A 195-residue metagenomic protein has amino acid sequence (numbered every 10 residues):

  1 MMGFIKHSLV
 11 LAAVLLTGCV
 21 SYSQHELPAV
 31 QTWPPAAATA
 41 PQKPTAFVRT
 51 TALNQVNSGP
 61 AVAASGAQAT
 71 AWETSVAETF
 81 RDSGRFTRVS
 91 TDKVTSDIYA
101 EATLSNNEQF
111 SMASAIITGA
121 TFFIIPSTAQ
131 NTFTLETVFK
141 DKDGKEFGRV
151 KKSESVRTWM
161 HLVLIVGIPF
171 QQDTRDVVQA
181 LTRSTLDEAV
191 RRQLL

Functional and structural regions predicted by a protein language model:
M1-C19: Sec-dependent bacterial lipoprotein signal peptides
S8, V89-T91, I124-P126: Residues embedded in well-ordered secondary-structure elements
C19-R85, L194-L195: A structural "domain/chain start" motif
V20-Q31, T128-T134, E146-L195: C-terminal/domain-edge helix-coil "capping" segments
R49-N54, T103-E108, S153-S155: Generic short beta-strand segments
V56-S58, S111, T158-V163: Short acidic/His/Gly/Ser-rich catalytic and metal-binding motifs that mark active-site loops of diverse hydrolases
R85-S96: Short acidic low-complexity segments
T95-S96, E101-E146, I165-V166, Q171-Q172: Surface-exposed short loop/turn segments
